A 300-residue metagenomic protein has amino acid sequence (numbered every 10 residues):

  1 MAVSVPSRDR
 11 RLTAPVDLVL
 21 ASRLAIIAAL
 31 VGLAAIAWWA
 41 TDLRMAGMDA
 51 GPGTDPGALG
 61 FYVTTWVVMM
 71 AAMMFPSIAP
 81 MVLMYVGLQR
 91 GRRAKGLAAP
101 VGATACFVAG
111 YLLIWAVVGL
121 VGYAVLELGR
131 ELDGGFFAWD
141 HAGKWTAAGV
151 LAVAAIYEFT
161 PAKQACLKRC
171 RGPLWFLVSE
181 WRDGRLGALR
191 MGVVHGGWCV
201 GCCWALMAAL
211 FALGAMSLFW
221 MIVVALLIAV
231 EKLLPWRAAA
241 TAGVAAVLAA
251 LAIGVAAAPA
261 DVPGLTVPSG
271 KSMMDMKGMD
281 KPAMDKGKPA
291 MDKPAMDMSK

Functional and structural regions predicted by a protein language model:
A2-V68, G91-G96, R130-H141, P161-R182 (+1 more regions): Histidine-/acidic- and/or cysteine-rich, low-complexity loops and terminal segments associated with membrane
R23-L30, A58-Y62, A99-A103, F107 (+3 more regions): Residue-level signature of transmembrane alpha-helical entry/exit and packing/kink sites in multi-pass membrane
I27-A34, V108, K144-L151, A155 (+4 more regions): Residues within membrane-spanning alpha-helices of integral membrane proteins, especially the hydrophobic core/packing
I36-T41, I114, Y123, L151-A152 (+4 more regions): Hydrophobic alpha-helical segments of integral membrane proteins
W38, G60-G87, A109-V118, A155-K232: Functional transmembrane helices that embed catalytic/metal-coordinating motifs
M48, M73, A152, C199 (+1 more regions): Divalent metal-coordination and catalytic microenvironments
P80-F137: Hydrophobic alpha-helical segments and helix pairs
V121-G143, F211-A215, F219-P263: Transmembrane-helix boundary and interhelical-loop signature of multi-pass inner-membrane proteins
